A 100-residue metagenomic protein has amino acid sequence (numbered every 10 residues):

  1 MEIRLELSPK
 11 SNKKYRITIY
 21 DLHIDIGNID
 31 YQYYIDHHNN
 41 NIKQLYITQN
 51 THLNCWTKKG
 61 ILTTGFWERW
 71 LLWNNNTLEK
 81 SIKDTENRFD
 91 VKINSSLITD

Functional and structural regions predicted by a protein language model:
M1-D100: Extended terminal accessory/targeting regions
